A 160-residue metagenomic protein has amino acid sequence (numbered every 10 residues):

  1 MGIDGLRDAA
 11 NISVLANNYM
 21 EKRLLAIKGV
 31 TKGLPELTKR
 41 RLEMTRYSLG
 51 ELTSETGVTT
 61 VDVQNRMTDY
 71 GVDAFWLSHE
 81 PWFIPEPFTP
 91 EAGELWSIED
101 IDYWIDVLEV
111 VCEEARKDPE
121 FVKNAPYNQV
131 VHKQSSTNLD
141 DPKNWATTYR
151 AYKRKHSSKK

Functional and structural regions predicted by a protein language model:
M1-K160: Non-catalytic terminal extensions of PLP-dependent enzymes
